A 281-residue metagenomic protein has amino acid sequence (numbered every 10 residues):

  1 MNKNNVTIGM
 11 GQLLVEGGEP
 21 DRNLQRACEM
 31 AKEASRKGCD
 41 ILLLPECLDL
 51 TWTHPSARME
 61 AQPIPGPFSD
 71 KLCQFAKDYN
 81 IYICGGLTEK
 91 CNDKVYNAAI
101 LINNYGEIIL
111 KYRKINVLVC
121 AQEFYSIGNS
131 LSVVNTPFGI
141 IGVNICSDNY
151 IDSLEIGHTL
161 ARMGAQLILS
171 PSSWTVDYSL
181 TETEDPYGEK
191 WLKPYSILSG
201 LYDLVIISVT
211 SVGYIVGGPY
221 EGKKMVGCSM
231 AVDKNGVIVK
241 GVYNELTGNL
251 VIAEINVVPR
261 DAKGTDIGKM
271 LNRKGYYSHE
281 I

Functional and structural regions predicted by a protein language model:
K3-M10: Extreme N-terminal starter segment of soluble prokaryotic enzymes
Q12-G17: Short polar catalytic/cofactor-binding loops
P20, L24-K111, W174-V205: Cys-nucleophile CN-hydrolase/nitrilase-fold catalytic domain and related Cys-dependent amidase chemistry that acts on
I64, K90-S172, V176-K193, E245 (+3 more regions): Active-site catalytic loop in hydrolytic enzyme cores
I64-C84, Y150-N249: CN hydrolase (nitrilase-like) catalytic-core segments centered on the catalytic cysteine and neighboring Lys/Glu
